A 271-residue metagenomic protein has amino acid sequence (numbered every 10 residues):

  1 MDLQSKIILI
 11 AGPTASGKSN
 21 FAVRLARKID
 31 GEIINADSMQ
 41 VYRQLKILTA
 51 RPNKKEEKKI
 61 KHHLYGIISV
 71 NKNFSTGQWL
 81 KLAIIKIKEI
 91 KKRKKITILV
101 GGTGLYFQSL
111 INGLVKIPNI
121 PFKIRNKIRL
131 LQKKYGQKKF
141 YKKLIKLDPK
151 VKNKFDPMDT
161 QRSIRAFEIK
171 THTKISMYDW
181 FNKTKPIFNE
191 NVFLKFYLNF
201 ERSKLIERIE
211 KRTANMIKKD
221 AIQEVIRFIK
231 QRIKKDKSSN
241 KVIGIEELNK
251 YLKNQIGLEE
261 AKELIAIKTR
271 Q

Functional and structural regions predicted by a protein language model:
M1-Q271: Phosphate/pyrophosphate-binding catalytic cores of soluble transferases and nucleic-acid-acting enzymes
